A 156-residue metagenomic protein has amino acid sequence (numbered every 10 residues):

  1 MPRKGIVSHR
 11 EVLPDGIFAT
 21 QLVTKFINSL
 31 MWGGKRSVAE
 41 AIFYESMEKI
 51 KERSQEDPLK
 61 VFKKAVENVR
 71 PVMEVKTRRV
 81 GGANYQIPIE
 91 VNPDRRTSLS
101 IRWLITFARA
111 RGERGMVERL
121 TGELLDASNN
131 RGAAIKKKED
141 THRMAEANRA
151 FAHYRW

Functional and structural regions predicted by a protein language model:
P2-G33, S37, Y44-W156: Strongly charged
